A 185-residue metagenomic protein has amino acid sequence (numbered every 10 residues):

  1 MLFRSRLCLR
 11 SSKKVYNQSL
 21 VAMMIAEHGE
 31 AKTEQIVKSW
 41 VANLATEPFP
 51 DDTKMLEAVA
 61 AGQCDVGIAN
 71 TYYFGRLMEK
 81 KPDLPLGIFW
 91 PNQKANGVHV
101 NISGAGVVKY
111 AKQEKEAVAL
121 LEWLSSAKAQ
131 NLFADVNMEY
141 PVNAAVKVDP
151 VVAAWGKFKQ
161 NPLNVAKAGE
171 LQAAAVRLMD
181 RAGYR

Functional and structural regions predicted by a protein language model:
M1-Q63: Extracytoplasmic ligand-binding site segments that recognize negatively charged/polar headgroups
K13-N17, Y72-G75, Q93-N96, K112 (+1 more regions): Solvent-exposed loop/turn segments at secondary-structure junctions within structured extracellular/periplasmic domains
E30-A42, K94-N96, A154-K157, K167: Short, solvent-exposed loop/beta-turn-alpha elements that line the ligand-binding surface or hinge of extracytoplasmic
V37-V41, P48-F49, D83-K109: Periplasmic-binding protein-like
M55-L56, C64, F74, A117: Short, hydrophobic alpha-helical packing/hinge segments within bilobed ligand-binding/sensory domains
D65-P85: A ligand-binding cleft/hinge motif common to bilobed small-molecule-binding domains
S103-L163: Mature extracytoplasmic/periplasmic domains
P150-R185: Extracellular/periplasmic bilobal clamshell ligand-binding domains
